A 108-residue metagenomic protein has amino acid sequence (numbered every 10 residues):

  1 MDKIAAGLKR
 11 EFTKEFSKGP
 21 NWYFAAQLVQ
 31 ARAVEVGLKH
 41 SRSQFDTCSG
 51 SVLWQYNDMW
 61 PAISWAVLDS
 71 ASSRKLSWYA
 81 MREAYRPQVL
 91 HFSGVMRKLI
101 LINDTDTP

Functional and structural regions predicted by a protein language model:
M1-T107: Substrate-binding clefts and catalytic carboxylate motifs of secreted carbohydrate-active enzymes
